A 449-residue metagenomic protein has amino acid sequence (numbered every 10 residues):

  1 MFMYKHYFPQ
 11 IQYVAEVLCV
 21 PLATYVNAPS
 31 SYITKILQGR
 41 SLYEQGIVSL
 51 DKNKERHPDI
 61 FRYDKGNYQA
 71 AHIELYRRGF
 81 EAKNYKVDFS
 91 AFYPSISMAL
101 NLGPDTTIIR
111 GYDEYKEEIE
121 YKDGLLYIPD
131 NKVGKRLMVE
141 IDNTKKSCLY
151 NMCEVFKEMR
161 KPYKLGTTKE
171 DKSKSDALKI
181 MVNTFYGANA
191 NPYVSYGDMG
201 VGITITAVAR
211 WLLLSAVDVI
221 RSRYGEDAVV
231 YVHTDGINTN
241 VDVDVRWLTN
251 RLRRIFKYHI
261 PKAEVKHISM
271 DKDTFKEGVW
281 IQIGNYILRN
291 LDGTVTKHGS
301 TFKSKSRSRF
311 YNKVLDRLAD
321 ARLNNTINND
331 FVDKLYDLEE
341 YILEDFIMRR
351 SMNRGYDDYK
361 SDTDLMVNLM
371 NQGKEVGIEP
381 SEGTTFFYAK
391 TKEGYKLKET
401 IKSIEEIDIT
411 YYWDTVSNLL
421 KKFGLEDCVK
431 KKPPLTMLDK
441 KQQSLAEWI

Functional and structural regions predicted by a protein language model:
M1-L100, K172-R210, S215-V219, Y231 (+3 more regions): Common nucleic-acid-contacting/processivity interface regions adjacent to the catalytic cores of nucleic-acid enzymes
M3, S30, N84-Y85, I141-V155 (+11 more regions): Catalytic cores of large soluble enzymes that bind and process phosphate-bearing ligands
A15-E16, D105, I119, D130-M138 (+4 more regions): Short acidic (Asp/Glu) and glycine-rich catalytic loops that position anionic groups and cofactors
V87-D123: Extended active-site and interfacial segments that coordinate phosphate-rich ligands in large catalytic machineries
E118-Y121, L126-I128, Y395-L397: Short linear proline/tyrosine/threonine-rich motifs used for host-factor recruitment and membrane trafficking/assembly
Y127, G134-V194: Active-site cores of enzymes that catalyze phosphoryl transfer or operate on phosphate-rich substrates
S175, R210, R246-I449: C-terminal, non-catalytic extensions of nucleic-acid polymerases
R223-I255: Extended, well-ordered alpha-helical scaffold/bundle regions in very large, multi-domain proteins
